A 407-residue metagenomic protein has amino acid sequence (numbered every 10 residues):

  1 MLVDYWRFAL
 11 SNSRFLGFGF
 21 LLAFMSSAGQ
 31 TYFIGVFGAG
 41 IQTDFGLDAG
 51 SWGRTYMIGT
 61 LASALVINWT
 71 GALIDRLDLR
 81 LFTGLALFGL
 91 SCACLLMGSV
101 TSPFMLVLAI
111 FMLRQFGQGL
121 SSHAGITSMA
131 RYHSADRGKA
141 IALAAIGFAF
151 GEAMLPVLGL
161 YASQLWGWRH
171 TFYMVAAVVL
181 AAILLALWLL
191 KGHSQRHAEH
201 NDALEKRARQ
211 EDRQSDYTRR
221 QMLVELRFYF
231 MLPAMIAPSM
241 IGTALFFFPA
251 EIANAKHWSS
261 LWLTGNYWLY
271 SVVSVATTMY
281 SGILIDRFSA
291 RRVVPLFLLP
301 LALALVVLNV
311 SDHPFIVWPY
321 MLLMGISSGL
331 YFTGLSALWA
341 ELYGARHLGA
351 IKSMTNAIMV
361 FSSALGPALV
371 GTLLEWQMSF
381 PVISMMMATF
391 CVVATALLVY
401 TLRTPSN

Functional and structural regions predicted by a protein language model:
R14-A49, T70, L245-A250: Extracytoplasmic
I34-G38, R220, L226-T278: Extracytoplasmic gate region of multi-pass secondary transporters
L65-P103: Conserved MFS/SLC helix-loop-helix module at the cytosolic interface between two early adjacent transmembrane helices
V66-D78, T278-S289, L374-E375: Helix-to-loop junctions at the C-terminal end of transmembrane segments in multipass secondary transporters
F104-L120, I316-L330: Hydrophobic core of transmembrane alpha-helices in multi-pass small-molecule transporters, especially MFS/SLC-type
L120-H133, L330-Y343: Intracellular juxtamembrane helix-capping segments at the cytosolic ends of symmetry-related transmembrane helices
F148-Q195: Helix-loop-helix hairpin linking two adjacent transmembrane segments in secondary transporters
E152, R346-Q377: A late C-terminal transmembrane helix in Major Facilitator Superfamily
